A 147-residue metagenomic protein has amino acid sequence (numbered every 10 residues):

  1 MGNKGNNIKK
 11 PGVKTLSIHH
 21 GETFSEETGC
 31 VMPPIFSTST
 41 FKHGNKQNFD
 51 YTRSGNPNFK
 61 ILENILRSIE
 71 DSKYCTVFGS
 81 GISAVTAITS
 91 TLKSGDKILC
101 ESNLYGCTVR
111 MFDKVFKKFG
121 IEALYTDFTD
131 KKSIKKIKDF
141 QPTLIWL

Functional and structural regions predicted by a protein language model:
G2-I35: Short conserved active-site loop signatures built around small residues
I35, T40-T86, S90-T91, C107-F116: Conserved N-terminal alpha-helix of the aminotransferase class I/II PLP-enzyme fold
I69-S72, K93-I98, K117, F140-I145: Short, surface-exposed connector motifs at secondary-structure boundaries
D71-S72, S83, K97, K131-K135: Well-ordered alpha/beta subsegment
T91-T108, T126-D127: Conserved PLP-anchoring active-site segment centered on the Schiff-base-forming lysine
V115, F119-D130: A glycine-rich helix N-cap at a beta->alpha junction
F128-L147: Active-site phosphate-binding strand-loop segment of PLP-dependent enzymes
